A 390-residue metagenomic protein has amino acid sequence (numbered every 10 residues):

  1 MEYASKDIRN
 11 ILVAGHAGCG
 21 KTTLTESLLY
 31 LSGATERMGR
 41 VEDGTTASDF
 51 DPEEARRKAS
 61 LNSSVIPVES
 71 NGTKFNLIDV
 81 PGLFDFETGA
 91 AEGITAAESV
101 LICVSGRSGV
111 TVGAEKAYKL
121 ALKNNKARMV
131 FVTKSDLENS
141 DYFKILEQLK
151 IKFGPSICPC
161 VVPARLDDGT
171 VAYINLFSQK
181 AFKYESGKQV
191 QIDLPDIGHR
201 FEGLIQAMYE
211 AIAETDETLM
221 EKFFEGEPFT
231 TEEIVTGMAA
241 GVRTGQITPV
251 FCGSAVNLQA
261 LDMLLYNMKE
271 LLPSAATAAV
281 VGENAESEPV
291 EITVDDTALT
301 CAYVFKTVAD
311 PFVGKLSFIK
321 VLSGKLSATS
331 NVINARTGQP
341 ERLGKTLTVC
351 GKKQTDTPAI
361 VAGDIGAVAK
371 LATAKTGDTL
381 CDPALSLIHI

Functional and structural regions predicted by a protein language model:
M1-I388: Structural and coupling elements of P-loop NTPases
